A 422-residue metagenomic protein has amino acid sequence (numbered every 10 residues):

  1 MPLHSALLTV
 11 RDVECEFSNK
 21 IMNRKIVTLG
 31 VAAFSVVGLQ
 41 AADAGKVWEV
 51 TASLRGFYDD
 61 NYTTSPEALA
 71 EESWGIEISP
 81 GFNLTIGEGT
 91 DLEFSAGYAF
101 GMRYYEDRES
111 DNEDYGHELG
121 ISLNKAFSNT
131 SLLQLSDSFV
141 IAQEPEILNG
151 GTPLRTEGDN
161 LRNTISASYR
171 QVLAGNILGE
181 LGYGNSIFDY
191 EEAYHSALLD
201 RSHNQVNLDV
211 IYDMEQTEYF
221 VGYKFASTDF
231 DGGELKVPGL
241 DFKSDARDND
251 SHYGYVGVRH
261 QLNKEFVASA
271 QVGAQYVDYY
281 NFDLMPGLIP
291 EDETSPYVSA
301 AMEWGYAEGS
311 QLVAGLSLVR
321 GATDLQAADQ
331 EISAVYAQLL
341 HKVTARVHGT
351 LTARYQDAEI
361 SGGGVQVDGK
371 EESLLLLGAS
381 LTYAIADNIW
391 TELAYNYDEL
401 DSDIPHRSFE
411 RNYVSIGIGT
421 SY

Functional and structural regions predicted by a protein language model:
M1-G45: Cleavable N-terminal export/targeting peptides
A41-Y422: Gram-negative and organellar
